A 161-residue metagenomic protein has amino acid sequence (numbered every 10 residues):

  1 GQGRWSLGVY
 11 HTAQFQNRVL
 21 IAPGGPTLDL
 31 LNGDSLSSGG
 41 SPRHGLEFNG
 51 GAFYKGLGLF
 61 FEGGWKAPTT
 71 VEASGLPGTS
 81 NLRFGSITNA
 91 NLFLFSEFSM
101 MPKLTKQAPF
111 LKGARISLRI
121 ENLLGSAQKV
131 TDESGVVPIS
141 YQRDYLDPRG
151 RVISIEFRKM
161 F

Functional and structural regions predicted by a protein language model:
G1, W5-F15, N91-S99, Q107 (+1 more regions): Transmembrane beta-barrel strand/turn architecture of Gram-negative outer membrane proteins
G1-A73: Gram-negative outer-membrane beta-barrel transporters
V9, L46-A52, F61, L92-S96 (+2 more regions): Residues on the lipid-exposed face of transmembrane beta-strands in outer-membrane beta-barrel proteins
L31-S37, A73-R83, S140-Y145: Extracellular loop and loop/strand-boundary signature of outer-membrane beta-barrel proteins
G40, G51, L82-F84, K106-A108 (+1 more regions): Generic marker of residues within folded, mature protein domains
P42-L46, S86-A90, K112, R149-I153: Residues that define the transmembrane beta-barrel architecture of outer-membrane proteins
L57-F95: Extracytoplasmic gating/loop element in the C-terminal half of outer-membrane beta-barrel translocons and assembly
G64-E72, S96-F161: C-terminal beta-signal and adjacent terminal beta-strands/loops of Gram-negative outer-membrane beta-barrel proteins
